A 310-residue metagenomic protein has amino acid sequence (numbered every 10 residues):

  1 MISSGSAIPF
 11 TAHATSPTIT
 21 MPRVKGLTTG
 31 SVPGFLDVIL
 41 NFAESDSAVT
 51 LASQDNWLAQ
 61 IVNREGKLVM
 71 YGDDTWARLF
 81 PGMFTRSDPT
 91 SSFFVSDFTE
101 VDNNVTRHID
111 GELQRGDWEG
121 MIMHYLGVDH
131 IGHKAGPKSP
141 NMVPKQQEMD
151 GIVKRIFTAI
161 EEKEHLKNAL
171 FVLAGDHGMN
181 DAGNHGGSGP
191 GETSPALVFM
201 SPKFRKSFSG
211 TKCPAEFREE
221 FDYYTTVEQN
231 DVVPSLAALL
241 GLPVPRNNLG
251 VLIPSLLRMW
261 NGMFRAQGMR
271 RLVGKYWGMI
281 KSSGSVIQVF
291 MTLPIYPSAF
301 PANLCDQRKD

Functional and structural regions predicted by a protein language model:
M1-W118, L126-K134, Y224-M263: Active-site-proximal alpha/beta segments of enzymes that process anionic O-linked groups
A14, G26, F171-A174, M179 (+1 more regions): Compositionally biased, low-complexity repeat tracts
K25, M121, P195-L197: A broad, low-specificity signal marking well-ordered, structured residues that form hydrophobic/aromatic
N41-A48, A52-N56, D74-F93, S139-P144 (+3 more regions): Membrane-interface soluble catalytic domains
M70, V172-L173, F199: Structural beta-sheet core signal
F98-G116, M121-M123, V128-H185: A long, amphipathic alpha-helix that forms part of the scaffold/cap immediately adjacent to metal-dependent active
